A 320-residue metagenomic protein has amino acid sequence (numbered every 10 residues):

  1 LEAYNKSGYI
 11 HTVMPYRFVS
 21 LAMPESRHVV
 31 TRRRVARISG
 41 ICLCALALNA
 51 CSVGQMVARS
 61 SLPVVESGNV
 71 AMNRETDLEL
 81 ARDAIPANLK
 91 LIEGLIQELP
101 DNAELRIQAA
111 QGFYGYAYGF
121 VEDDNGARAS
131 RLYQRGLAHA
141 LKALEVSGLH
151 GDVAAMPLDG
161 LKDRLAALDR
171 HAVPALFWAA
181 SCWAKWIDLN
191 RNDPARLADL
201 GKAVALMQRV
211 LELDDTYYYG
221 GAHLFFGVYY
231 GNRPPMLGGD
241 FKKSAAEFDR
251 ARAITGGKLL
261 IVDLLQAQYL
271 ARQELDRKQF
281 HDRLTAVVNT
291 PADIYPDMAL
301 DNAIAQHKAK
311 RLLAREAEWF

Functional and structural regions predicted by a protein language model:
L1-R34: N-terminal secretory signal peptides that target proteins for export/translocation
V35-I41: Sec-dependent signal peptide recognition, specifically the positively charged N-region followed immediately by
A47-A50: C-terminal motif of bacterial Sec signal peptides marking the signal peptidase cleavage site
S52-Q55: Bacterial signal peptide processing site
P63-G94, E98-D101, G112-E212, G221-T255 (+2 more regions): Short coil/linker segments at helix-helix boundaries
Y217-Y218: Charged, well-structured binding/catalytic surfaces in domain cores that contact anionic ligands
R311-F320: Extracytoplasmic and endomembrane cell-envelope/extracellular-matrix remodeling and assembly machinery
